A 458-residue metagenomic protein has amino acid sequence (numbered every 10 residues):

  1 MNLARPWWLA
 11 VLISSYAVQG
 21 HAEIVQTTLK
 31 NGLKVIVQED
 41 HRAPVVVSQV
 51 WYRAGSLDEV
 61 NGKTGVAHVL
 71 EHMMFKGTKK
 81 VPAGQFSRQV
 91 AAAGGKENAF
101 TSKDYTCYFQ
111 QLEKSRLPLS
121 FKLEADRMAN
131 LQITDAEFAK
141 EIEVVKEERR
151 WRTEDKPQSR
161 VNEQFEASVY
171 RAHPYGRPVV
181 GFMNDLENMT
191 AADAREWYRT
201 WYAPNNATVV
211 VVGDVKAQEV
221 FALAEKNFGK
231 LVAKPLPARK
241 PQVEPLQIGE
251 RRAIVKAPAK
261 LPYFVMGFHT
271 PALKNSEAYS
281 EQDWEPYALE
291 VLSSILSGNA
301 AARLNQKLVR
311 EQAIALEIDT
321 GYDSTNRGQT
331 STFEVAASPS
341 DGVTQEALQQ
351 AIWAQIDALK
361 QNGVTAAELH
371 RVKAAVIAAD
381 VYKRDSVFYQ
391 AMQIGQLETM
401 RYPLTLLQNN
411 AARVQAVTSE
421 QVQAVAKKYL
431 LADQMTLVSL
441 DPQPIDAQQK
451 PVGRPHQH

Functional and structural regions predicted by a protein language model:
M1-W8: Bacterial N-terminal signal peptides that target proteins for export
S14-Q19: N-terminal signal peptide c-region/cleavage motif recognized by signal peptidases
E23-D40: Short N-terminal segments immediately surrounding and downstream of signal-peptide cleavage
Q38, A43-V69, A83-M128, R160-N184 (+5 more regions): M16 family metallopeptidases and their MPP-like homologs
V66-M74, L292: Active-site His/Glu-centered metal-binding helix of metallohydrolases
K76-V81, M128-A136, R152, Q361-T365: Short, polar/flexible loop-turn hinges at active-site or ligand-entry regions and domain interfaces
I142, R195-N227, Q434-M435: Non-catalytic, conformational "gating/processing" segments within enzyme and secreted inhibitor domains
R150, A167, L236-R303: His/Glu-based metal-binding/catalytic segments typifying zinc-dependent metallopeptidases
